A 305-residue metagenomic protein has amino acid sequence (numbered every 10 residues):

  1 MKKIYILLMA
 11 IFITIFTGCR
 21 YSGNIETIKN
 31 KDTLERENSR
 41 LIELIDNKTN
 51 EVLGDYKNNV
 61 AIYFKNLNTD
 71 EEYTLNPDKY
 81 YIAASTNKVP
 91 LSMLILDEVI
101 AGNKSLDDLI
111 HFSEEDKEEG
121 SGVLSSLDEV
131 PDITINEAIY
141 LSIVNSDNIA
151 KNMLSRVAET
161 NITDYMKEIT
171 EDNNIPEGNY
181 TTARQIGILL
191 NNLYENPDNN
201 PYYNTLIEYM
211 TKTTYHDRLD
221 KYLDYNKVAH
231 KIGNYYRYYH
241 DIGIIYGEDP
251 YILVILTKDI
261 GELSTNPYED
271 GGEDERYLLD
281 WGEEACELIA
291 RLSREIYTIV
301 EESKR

Functional and structural regions predicted by a protein language model:
K2-G23: Sec-dependent N-terminal signal peptides of Gram-positive bacterial secreted proteins and lipoproteins
C19-N50, G54, E72, Y194-Y215 (+1 more regions): Structured C-terminal helix/loop/strand segments within mature extracytoplasmic catalytic/sensor domains
K29-I45, E114-E119, L127-P201, Y209: Active-site-adjacent helix/loop patches that line small-molecule binding or acyl-intermediate pockets
D55-Y56, N103, P131-I135, Y222 (+2 more regions): Extracellular/periplasmic catalytic domains that process cell-envelope and extracellular macromolecules
K57-Y80: Short, conserved catalytic-motif segment at the N-terminal edge
K65-L67, S142-S146, V157, M210 (+3 more regions): Active-site-proximal beta-strand/loop segments in catalytic clefts of secreted hydrolases
D70, Y81-I110, L253: Active-site SXXK
L96-D108, E159-D164, D172-N174, N191-Y222 (+1 more regions): Bacterial peptidoglycan biogenesis and beta-lactam-recognition machinery
